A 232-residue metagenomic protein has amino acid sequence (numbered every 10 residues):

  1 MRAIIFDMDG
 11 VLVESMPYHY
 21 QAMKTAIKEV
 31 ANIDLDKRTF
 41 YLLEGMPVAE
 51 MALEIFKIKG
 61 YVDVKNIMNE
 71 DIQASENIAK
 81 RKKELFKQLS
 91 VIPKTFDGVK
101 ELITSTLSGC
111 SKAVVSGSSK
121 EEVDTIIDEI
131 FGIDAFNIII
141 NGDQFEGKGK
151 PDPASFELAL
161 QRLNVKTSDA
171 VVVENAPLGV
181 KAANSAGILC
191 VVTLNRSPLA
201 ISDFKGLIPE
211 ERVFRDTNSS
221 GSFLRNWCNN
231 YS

Functional and structural regions predicted by a protein language model:
M1, S119-K120, D124-S232: Asp-based, Mg2+/Mn2+-dependent phosphohydrolase catalytic module
M1-Y41, S185: Active-site neighborhood of HAD-like aspartate-dependent phosphohydrolases
L12, K112, V172-V173: Conserved SAM-binding loop
Y18, L43-P47, K94-G98, S118-S119 (+3 more regions): Short beta->alpha linker loops
Y20, K24, V48-K57, K120 (+1 more regions): An amphipathic alpha-helix signature
M23, V99-D128, A183: Substrate-recognition element of Asp-dependent hydrolases with the DxDx(T/V) motif
E29-G60, Q88: Alpha-helical substrate-recognition element adjacent to the catalytic core
K57-I103, C110: Metal-dependent phosphoesterase signature
